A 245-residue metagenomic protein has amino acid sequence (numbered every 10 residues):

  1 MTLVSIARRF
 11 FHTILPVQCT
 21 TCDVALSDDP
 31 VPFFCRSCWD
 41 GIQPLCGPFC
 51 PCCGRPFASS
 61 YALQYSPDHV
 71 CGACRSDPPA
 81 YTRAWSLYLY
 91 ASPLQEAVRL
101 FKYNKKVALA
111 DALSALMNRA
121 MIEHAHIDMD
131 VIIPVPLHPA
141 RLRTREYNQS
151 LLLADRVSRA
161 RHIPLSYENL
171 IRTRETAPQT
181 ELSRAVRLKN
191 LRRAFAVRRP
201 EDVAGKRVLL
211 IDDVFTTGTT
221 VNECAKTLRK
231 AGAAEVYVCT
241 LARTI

Functional and structural regions predicted by a protein language model:
M1-D212, T216-I245: Glycine-rich phosphate/pyrophosphate-handling loop used in enzymes and phosphotransfer proteins
